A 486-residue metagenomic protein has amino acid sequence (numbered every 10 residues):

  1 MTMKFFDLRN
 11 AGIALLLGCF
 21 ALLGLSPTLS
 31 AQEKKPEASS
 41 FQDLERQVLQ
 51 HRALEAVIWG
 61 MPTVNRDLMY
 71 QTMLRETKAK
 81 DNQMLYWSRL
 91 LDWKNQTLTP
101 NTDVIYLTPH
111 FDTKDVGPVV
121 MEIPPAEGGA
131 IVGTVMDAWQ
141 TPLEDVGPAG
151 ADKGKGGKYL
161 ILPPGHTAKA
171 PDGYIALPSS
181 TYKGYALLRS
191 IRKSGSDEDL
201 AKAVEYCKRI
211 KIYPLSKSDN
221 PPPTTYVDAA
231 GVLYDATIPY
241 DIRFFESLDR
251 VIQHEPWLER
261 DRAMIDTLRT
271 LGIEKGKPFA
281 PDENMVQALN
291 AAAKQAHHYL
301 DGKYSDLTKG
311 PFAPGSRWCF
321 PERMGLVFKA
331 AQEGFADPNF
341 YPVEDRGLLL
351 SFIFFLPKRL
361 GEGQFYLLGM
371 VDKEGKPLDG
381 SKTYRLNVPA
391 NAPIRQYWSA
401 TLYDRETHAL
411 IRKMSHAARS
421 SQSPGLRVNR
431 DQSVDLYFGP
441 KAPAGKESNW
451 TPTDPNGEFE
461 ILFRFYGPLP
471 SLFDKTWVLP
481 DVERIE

Functional and structural regions predicted by a protein language model:
T2-L16: Bacterial N-terminal signal peptides that target proteins for export
D7-L8, L22, L367: Generic detector of N-terminal low-structure segments
A14-G24: Bacterial N-terminal signal peptides
G24-K34: Signal peptide processing junction and immediate N-terminal pro/mature segment of secreted/exported proteins
Q32-E486: A compositional/structural signature for long, glycine/proline-rich flexible linkers and loops on extracytoplasmic
